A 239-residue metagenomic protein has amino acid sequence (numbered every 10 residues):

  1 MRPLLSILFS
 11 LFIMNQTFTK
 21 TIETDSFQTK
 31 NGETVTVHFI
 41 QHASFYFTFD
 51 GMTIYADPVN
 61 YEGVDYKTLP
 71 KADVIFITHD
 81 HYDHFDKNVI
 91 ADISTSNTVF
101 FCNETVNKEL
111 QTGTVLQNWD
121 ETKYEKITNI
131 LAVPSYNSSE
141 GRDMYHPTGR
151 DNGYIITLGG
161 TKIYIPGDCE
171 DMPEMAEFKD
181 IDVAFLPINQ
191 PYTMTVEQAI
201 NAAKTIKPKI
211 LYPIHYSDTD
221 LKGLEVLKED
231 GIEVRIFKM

Functional and structural regions predicted by a protein language model:
M1-T21: Bacterial Sec-dependent N-terminal signal peptides
F18-P70, G113-K179, K238-M239: Core dinuclear metal-dependent hydrolase active-site scaffold
F47, H79, D86, I130 (+3 more regions): Divalent metal-coordination and catalytic microenvironments
N60-T105, K179-F185: Active-site metal-binding motif and surrounding structural segment of the metallo-beta-lactamase
E62-V64, H81-F85, N107-E109, D120-K123 (+4 more regions): Active-site environment of divalent metal-dependent phosphoester hydrolases
N88-I93, E174-E177, Q198-A202, G223: A short acidic, amphipathic alpha-helical/loop segment
T112-E125, T148, I200, K204-M239: Binuclear metal-ion centers of metallo-dependent hydrolases, dominated by the metallo-beta-lactamase
I181-L186, Q190-P213: Proline-aspartate-enriched helix->loop->beta-strand connector
